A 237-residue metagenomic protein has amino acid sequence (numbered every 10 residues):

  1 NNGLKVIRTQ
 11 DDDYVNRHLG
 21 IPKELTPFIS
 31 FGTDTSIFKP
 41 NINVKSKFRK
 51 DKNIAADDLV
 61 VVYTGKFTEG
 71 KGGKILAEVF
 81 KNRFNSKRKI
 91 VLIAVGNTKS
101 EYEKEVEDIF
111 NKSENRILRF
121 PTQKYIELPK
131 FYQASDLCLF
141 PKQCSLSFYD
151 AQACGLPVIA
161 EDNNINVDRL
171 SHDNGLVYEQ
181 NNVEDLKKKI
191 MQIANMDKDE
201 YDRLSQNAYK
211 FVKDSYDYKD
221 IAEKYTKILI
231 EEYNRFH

Functional and structural regions predicted by a protein language model:
N1-I37: A short, active-site helix/loop in glycosyltransferases that binds the activated sugar's phosphate group
T33, T64, V91-K104: Glycosyltransferase donor-sugar binding loop
A55-K71, A77-F80, I93: Conserved donor-binding/catalytic core segment of Leloir-type glycosyltransferases
K104-I126: Nucleotide-activated donor-binding/catalytic signature segment of Leloir-type glycosyltransferases, i.e., the conserved
T122-Q123, P129-S135, A151: Short alpha-helical donor nucleotide-sugar binding micro-motif in glycosyltransferases
K130-Q143, L156-P157: Acidic donor-binding loop of glycosyltransferase active sites
P157-A160, N164-V167: Short hydrophobic beta-strand element within catalytic cores of glycosyltransferases and related nucleotide-activated
H172, L176-V183, Q192-K198: Conserved acidic donor-binding segment of nucleotide-sugar-dependent glycosyltransferases
